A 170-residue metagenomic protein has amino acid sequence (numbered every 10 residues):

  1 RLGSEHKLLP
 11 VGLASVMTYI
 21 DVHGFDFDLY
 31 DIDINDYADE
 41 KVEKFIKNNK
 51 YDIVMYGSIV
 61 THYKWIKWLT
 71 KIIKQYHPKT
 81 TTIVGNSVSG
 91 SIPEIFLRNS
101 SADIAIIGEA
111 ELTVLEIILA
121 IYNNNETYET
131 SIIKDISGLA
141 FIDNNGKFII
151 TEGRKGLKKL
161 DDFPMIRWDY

Functional and structural regions predicted by a protein language model:
L2-L13: Glycine- and acidic-residue-enriched helix-capping/strand-helix junction motifs
G12, Y19-L157: Glycine-rich beta-alpha loop elements in corrinoid/cobalamin-binding modules across cobalamin-dependent enzymes
D161-Y170: Radical SAM [4Fe-4S] cluster-binding motif and immediate context
